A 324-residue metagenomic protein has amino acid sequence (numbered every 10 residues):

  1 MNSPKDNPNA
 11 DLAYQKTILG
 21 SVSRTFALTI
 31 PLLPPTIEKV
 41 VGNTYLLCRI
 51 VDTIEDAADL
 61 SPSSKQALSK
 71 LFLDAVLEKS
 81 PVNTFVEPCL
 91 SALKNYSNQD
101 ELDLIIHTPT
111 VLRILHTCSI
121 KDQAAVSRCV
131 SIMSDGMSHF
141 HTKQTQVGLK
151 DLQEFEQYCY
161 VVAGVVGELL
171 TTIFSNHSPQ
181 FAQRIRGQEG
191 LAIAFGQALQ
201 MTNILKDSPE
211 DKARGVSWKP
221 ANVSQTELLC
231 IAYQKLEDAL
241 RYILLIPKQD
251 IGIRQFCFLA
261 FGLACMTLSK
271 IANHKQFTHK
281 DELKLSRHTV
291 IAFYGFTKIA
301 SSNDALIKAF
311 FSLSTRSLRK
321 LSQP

Functional and structural regions predicted by a protein language model:
M1-L199, L205-P324: Catalytic cores of Mg2+-dependent Asp-rich isoprenoid enzymes
